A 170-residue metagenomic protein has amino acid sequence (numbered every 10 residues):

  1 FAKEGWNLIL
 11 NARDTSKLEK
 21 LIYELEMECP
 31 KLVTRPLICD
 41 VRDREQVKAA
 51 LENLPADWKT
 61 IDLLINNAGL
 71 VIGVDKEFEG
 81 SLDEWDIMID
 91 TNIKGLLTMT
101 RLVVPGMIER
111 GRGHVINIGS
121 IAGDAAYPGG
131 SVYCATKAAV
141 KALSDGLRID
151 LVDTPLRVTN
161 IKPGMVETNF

Functional and structural regions predicted by a protein language model:
W6-K20: Conserved glycine-rich Rossmann-like NAD(P)H-binding loop of the short-chain dehydrogenase/reductase
T15-S16, I38-A49, L82: The beta1-alpha1 cofactor-binding region of Rossmann-like NAD(H)/NADP(H)-dependent oxidoreductases
D75-E77, S81-I89: Substrate-binding pocket helix/loop in short-chain dehydrogenase/reductase
F78, Y127-S131: Active-site loop immediately N-terminal to the catalytic Tyr-X3-Lys motif of short-chain dehydrogenase/reductase
T100, T136: Active-site helix of classical SDR
P105, I149-D150: Alpha-helical segment proximal to the catalytic Tyr-Lys
S120: Residue(s) in the substrate-gating loop at a strand-loop-helix junction that position the organic substrate next
